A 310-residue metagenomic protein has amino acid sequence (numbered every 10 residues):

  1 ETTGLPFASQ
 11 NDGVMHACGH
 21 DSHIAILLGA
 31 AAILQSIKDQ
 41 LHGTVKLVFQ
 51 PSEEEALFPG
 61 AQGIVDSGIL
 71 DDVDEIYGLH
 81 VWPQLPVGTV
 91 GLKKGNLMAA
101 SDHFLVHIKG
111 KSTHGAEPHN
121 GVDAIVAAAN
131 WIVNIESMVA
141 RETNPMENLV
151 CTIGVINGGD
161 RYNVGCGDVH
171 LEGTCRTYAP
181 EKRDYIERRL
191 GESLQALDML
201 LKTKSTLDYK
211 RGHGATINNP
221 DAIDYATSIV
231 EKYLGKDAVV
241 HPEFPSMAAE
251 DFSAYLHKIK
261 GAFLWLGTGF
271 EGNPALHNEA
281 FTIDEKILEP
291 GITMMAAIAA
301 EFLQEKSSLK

Functional and structural regions predicted by a protein language model:
E1-T2: Cytochrome P450 core scaffold surrounding the K-helix E-X-X-R motif and the conserved "meander" helix-loop region
L5-M15, D21-S22, L28, L34 (+2 more regions): Histidine/acidic-residue-rich, glycine-tolerant segments that coordinate divalent metal ions
H16-A17, E285: Short acidic-aromatic active-site loops that bind/stabilize oxyanions
A25, F58-P59, E192, D224: A generic alpha-helix surface/boundary motif
A129-K310: Metal-dependent amide/peptide-bond hydrolase catalytic core, centered on the "pita-bread" metallohydrolase fold
